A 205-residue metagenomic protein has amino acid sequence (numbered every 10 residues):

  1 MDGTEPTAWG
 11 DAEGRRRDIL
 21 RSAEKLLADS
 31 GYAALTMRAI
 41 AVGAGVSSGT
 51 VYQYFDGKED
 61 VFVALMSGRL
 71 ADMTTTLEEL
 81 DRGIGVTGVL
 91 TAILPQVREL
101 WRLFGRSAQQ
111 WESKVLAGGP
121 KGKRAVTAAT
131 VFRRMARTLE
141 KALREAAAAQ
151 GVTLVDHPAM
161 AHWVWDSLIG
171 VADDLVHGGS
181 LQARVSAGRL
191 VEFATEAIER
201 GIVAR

Functional and structural regions predicted by a protein language model:
M1-G14, K25, R144, H177 (+1 more regions): N-terminal intrinsically disordered/low-complexity leader segments
G14, D18, L26-D60, A64: Helix-turn-helix
I19-L27, R69, M73, V97: Short hydrophobic clusters on alpha-helical segments that form packing/core surfaces in small helical domains
D29-A33, F104, Q150: Short coil/turn segments at alpha/beta junctions that flank glycine-rich nucleotide-binding fingerprints
T36, A108-S113, V152-V155, H177 (+1 more regions): Short, hydrophobic secondary-structure boundary micro-motifs
A64, E78-R106, H157-V164, V191: Hydrophobic alpha-helical connector segments
A71-L77, L103, P120-A149, P158-W163 (+5 more regions): Amphipathic alpha-helical packing segments from all-alpha helical-bundle domains
E78-E79, Q110-P120: Short linear capping/connector segments at secondary-structure termini
